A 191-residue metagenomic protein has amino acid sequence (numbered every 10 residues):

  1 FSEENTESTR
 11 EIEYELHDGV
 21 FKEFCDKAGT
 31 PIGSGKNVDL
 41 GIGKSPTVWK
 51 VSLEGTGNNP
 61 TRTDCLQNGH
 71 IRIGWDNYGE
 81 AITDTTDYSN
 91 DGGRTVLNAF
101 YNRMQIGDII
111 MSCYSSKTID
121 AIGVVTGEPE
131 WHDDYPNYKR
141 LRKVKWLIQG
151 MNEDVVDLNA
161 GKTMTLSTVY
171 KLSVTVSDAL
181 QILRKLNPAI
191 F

Functional and structural regions predicted by a protein language model:
S2-E15, T118, V124-V174: Aromatic- and Lys/Arg-enriched surface recognition patch
S2-P46, L172-F191: Defense-system signaling and execution modules centered on TIR/cGAS-STING-like, death/scaffold domains and their
F24-A99, Q149, I190-F191: Compositionally biased, charged N-terminal/linker segments
I71-G79, M164-A179: Short, cationic low-complexity segments
R103-Q105: Short, well-ordered loop/turn sites that connect or cap secondary structure elements
